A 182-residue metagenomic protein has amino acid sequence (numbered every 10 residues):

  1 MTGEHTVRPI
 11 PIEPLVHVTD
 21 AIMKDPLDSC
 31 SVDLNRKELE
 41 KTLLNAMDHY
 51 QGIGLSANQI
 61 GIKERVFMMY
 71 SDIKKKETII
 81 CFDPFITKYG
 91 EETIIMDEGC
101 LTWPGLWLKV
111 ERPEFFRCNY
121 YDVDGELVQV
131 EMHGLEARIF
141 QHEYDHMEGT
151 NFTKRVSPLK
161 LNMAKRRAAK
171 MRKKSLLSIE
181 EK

Functional and structural regions predicted by a protein language model:
M1-K182: Positively charged
